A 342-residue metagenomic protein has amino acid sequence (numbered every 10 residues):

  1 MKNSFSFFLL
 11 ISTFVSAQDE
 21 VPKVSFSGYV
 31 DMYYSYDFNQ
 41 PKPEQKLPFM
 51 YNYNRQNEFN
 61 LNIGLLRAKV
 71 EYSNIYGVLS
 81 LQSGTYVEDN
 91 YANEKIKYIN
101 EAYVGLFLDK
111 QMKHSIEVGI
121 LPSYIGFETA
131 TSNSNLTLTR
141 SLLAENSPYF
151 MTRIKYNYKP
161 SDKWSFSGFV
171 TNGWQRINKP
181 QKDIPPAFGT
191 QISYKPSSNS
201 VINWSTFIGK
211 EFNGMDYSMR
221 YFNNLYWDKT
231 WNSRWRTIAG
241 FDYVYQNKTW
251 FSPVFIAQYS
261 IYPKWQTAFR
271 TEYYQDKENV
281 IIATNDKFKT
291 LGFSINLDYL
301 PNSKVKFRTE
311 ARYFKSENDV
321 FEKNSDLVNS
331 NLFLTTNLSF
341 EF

Functional and structural regions predicted by a protein language model:
V21-N39, Y53-Q175, I184, S193-P196 (+2 more regions): Outer membrane beta-barrel
P22, N57-N62, K95-N100, P148-T152 (+5 more regions): Residues that define the transmembrane beta-barrel architecture of outer-membrane proteins
S35-N39, G84-N90, S123-F127, L138-S141 (+6 more regions): Sequence/structural signature of outer-membrane beta-barrel proteins
L65-R67, Y103-G105, K155, Q191-S193 (+6 more regions): Outer-membrane beta-barrel architecture
N74-G77, Q111-I116, K163-G168, S198-W204 (+3 more regions): Repeated loop/turn-to-beta-strand initiation elements of outer-membrane beta-barrel proteins
Q175-T249: Surface-exposed beta-loop-beta
T206-I208, Y226, I238-N247, I256-S260 (+3 more regions): Outer membrane beta-barrel transmembrane domains
Y299-K306, V328-F342: Outer-membrane beta-barrel "beta-signal"
